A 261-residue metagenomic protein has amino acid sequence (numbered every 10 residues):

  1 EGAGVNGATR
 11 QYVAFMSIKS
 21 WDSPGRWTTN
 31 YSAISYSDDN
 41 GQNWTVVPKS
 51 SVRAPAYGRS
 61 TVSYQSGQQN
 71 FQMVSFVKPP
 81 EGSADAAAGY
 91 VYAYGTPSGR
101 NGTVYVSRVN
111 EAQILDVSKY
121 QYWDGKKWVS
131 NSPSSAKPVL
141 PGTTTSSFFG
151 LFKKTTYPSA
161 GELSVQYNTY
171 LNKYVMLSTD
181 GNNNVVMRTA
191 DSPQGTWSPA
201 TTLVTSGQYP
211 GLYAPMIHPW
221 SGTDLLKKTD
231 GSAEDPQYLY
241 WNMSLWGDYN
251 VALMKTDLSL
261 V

Functional and structural regions predicted by a protein language model:
E1-A3, Q69-G82, G161-S164, Y213-P219: Beta-propeller and closely related beta-sheet repeat lectin domains
G2-V5, D224-S232: Alpha-helix termini
V5-R10, F15-V62, A86-A88, G95-E162 (+2 more regions): Beta-rich carbohydrate-recognition and catalytic domains
R53-K78: Glycine- and small hydrophobic-enriched segments that form the cores of compact globular domains
Q194-T229: Conserved blade-ending motifs and adjacent loop-strand segments that build the rim/top face of beta-propeller domains
